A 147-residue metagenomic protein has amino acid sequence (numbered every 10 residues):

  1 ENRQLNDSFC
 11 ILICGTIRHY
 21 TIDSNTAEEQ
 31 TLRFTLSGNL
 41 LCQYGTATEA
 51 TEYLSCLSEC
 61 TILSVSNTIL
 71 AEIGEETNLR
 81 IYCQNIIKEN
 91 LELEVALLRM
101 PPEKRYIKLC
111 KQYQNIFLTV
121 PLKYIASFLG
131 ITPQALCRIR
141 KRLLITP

Functional and structural regions predicted by a protein language model:
E1, D7-L12, R33, L54 (+1 more regions): His/acidic/aromatic-lined binding-pocket segments of jelly-roll/cupin-type domains and related regulatory beta-sandwich
E1-S8, A27-E29, A47-A50: A short beta-loop-beta micro-motif enriched in histidine and acidic residues
Q4, I22-S24, S66-N67: Surface loops and adjacent helix of pleckstrin homology
D7-I22, S37-G38: Glycine- and acidic-residue-biased ligand/ion/polar-headgroup-sensing regions
T21-A27, T31: Interfacial loop at the N-terminal end of multi-pass membrane proteins
E29-N85: Cyclic-nucleotide recognition modules
I86-A96: Short, Lys/Arg-enriched N-terminal segment that forms or immediately precedes the first helix of a structured domain
M100-P101, I107-P147: Phosphate-/nucleic-acid-contacting segments
